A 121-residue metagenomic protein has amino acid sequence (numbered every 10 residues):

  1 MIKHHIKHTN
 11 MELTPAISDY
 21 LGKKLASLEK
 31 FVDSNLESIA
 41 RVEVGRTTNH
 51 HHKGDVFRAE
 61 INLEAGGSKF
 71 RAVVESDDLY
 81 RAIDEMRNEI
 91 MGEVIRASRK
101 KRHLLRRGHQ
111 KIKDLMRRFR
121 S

Functional and structural regions predicted by a protein language model:
M1-S121: N-terminal, polar/charged subdomain of small-to-medium soluble alpha/beta proteins
